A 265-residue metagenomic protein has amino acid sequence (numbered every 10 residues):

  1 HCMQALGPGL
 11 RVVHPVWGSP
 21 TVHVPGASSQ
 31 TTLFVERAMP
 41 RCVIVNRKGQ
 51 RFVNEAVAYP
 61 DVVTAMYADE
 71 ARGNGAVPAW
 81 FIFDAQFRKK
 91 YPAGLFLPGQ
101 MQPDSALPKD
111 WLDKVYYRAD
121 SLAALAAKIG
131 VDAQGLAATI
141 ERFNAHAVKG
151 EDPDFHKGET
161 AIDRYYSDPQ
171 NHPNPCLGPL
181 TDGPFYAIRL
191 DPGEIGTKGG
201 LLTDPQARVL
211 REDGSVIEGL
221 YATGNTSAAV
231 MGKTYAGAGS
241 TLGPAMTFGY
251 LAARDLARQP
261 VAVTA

Functional and structural regions predicted by a protein language model:
H1-E141, A145-A265: Residues forming the flavin
